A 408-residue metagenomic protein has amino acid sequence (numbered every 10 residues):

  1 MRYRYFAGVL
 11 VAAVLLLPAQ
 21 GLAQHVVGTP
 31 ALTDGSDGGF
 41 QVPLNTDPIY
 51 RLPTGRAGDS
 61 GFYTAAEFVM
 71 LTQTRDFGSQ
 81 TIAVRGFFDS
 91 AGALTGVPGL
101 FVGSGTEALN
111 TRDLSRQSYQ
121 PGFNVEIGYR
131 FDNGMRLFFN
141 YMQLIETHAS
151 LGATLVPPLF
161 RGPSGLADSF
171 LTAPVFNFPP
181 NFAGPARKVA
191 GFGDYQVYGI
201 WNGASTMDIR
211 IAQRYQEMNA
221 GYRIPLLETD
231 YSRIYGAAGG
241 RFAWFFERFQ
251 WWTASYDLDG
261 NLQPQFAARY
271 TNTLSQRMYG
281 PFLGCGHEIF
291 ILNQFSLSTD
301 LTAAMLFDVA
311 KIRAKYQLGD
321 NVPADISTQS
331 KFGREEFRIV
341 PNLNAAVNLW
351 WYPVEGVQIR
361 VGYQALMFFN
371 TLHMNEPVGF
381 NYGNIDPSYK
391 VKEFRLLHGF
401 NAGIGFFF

Functional and structural regions predicted by a protein language model:
A23-A65, I224: Outer-membrane beta-barrel biogenesis signature
G58, F131-N133, L226-D230, I289-N293 (+2 more regions): Outer-membrane beta-barrel strand-turn architecture
F62, P121-V125, Q216-A220, Y279-L283 (+2 more regions): Hydrophobic, lipid-facing positions within transmembrane beta-strands of outer-membrane proteins
F62-A66, M135-F139, I234-G240, P281-L283 (+4 more regions): Transmembrane beta-strands of outer-membrane beta-barrel proteins
M70, F394-F408: Outer-membrane beta-barrel "beta-signal"
M70-T74, Y141-I145, G240-F246, A303-K311 (+2 more regions): Transmembrane beta-strands of outer-membrane beta-barrel pores
F77-R85, A91-S118, I145-R214, F245-R277 (+3 more regions): Extracellular/periplasm-exposed beta-strand and loop segments of Gram-negative cell-envelope proteins, dominated by
Q276-Q358, L366-F368: Extended serine/threonine-enriched, polar tracts that run as long, contiguous segments within proteins
